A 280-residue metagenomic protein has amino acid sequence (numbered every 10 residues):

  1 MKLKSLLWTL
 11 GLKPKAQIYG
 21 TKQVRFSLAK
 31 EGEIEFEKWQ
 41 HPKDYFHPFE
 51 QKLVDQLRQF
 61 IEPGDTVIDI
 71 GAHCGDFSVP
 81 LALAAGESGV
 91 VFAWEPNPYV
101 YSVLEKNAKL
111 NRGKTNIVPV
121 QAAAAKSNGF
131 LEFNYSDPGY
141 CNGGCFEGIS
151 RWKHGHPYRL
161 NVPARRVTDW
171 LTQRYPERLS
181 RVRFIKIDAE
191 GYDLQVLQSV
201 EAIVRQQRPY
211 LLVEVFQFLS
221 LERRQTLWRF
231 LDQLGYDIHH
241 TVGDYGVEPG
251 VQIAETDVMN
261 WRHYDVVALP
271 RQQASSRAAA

Functional and structural regions predicted by a protein language model:
M1-K114, G155-Y158, R174-L179, H240-P249 (+1 more regions): S-adenosyl-L-methionine
F46-T66, N116, F130-E132, E147-Q207 (+1 more regions): Short internal loop-to-helix segment that lines adenine-nucleotide cofactor pockets
A72-C74, P98, A124-K126, A189-G191 (+1 more regions): Short, glycine/acidic-enriched loop or turn micro-motifs at the edges of active sites
D76-V79, S102, G129, L194-Q198: Short N-terminal helix/helix-N-cap motif within the alpha/beta-hydrolase-1
P98-Y101, E105-N142: Core alpha/beta nucleotide-donor-binding catalytic domains of modification enzymes
G129-Y135, C145-F146, Q225, G250-I253: Short aromatic-enriched loop/helix-cap "lid" or pocket-rim segments at secondary-structure transitions that line
V167-T172, L179-Q206, Y210-V213, L219-G246 (+4 more regions): Internal alpha/beta domain cores that form substrate/cofactor-binding pockets in large enzymes and binding proteins
